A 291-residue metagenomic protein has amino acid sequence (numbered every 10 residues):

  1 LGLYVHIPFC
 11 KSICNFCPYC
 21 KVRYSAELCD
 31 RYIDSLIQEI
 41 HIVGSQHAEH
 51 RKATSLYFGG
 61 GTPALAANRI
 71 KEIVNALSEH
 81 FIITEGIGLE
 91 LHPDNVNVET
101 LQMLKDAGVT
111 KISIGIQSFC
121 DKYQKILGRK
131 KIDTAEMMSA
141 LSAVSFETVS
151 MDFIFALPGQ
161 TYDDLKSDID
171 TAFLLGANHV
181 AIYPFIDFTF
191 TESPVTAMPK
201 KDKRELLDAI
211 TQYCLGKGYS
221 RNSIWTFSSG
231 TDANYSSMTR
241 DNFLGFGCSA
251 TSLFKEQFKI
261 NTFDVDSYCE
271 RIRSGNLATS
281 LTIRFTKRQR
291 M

Functional and structural regions predicted by a protein language model:
L1, V22-G44, K52-M291: C-terminal scaffold of the Radical SAM
V5-K21: Local cysteine-cluster metal-coordination motifs and their immediate loop/turn environment, predominantly Fe-S cluster
P18, G44-H47: Short, flexible helix/strand-to-coil boundary loops that buttress conserved ligand/catalytic motifs in alpha/beta
